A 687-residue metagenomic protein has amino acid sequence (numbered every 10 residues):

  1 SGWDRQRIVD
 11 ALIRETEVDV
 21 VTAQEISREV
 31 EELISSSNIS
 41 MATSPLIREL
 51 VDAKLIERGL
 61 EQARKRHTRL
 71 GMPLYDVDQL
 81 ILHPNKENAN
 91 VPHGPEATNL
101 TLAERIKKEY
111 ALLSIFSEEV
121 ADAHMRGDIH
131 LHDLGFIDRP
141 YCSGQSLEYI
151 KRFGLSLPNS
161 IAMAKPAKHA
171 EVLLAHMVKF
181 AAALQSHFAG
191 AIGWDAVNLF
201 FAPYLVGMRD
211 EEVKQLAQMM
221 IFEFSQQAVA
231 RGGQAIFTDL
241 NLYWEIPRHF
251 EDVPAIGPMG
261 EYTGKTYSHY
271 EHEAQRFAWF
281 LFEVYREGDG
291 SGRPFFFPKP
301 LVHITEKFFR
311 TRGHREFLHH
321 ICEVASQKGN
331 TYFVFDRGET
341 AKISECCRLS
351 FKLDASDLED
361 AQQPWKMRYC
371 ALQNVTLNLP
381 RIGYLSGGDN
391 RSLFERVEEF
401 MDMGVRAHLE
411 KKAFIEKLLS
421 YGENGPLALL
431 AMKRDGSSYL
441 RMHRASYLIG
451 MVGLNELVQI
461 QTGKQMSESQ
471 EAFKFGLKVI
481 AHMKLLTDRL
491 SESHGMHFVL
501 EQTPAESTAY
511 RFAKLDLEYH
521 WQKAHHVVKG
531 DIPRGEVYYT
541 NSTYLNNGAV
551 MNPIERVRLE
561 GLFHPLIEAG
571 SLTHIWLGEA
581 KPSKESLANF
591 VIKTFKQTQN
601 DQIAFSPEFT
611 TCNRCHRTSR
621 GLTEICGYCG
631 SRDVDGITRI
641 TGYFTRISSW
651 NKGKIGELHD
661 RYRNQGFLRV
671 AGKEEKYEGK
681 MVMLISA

Functional and structural regions predicted by a protein language model:
S1-N85, A89, H659-R663: Charged, amphipathic alpha-helical regulatory modules used for macromolecular assembly or allosteric control
D4, I8, G193, Y447-L454 (+1 more regions): Catalytic-loop motifs flanking and including active-site residues across diverse enzymes
I81-H443, K464-Q465, S469-G627, S631: Conserved catalytic cores of very large enzyme subunits
L199, L242, Y447-I460, A481 (+1 more regions): Contiguous, well-ordered alpha-helical segments that form the cores/surfaces of helical PPI scaffolds
K214, I221, I460, K654 (+1 more regions): Metallocofactor- and cofactor-centric catalytic cores in central/energy metabolism, strongly enriched
Y439, H443-G450, K654-I655: Core of folded catalytic or high-affinity ligand/protein-binding domains in predominantly eukaryotic proteins
T610-C629, G642-A687: Intrinsic, low-complexity terminal and presequence regions
G630-G636, I640: Short Cys/His-rich micro-motifs in 6-15 aa windows
